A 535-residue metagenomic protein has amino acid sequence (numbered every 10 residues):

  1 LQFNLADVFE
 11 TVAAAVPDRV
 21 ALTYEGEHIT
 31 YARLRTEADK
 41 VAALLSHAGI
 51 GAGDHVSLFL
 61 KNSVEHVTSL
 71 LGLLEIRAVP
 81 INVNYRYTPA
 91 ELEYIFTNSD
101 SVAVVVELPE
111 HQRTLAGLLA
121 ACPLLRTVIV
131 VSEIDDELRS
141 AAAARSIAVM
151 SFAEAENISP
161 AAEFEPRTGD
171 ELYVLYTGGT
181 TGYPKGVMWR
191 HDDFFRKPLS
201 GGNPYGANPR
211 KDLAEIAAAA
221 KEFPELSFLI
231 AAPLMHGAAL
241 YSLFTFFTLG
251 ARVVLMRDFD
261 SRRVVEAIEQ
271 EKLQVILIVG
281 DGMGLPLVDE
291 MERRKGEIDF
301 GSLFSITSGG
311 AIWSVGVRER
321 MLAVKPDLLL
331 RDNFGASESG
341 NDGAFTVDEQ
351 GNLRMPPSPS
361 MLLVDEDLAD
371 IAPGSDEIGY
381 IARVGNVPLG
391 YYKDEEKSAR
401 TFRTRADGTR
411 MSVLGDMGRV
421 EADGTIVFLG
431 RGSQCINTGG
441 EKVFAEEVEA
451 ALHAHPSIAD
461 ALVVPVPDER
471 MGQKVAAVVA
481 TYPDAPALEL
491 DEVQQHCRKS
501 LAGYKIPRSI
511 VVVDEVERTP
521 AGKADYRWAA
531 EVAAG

Functional and structural regions predicted by a protein language model:
L1, D18-S63, V67, L71 (+2 more regions): Conserved AMP-binding/adenylate-forming core of the ANL superfamily
G26, R113-T168, F195-R196, Y205 (+1 more regions): ANL superfamily adenylate-forming
T30-A32, L172-N208: Conserved AMP-binding A3 loop
D54-H55, K61-I81, Y85-P89, Y94-A103 (+3 more regions): A short helix-loop-beta submotif of the ANL/AMP-binding
Y87, E91-Y94, V104-V106, V384 (+8 more regions): AMP-binding/adenylate-forming catalytic core of the ANL superfamily
I147-M150, T248-L249, L273-I278, V288-M355 (+2 more regions): Gly/Ser/Thr-rich phosphate-binding loop
V149-M150, I158-Y176, G182-Y183, A218-S227: Conserved pre-ATP/AMP-binding loop-to-beta segment of ANL
K197-A231, M235-V275: Conserved AMP-binding/adenylation subdomain of ANL enzymes
